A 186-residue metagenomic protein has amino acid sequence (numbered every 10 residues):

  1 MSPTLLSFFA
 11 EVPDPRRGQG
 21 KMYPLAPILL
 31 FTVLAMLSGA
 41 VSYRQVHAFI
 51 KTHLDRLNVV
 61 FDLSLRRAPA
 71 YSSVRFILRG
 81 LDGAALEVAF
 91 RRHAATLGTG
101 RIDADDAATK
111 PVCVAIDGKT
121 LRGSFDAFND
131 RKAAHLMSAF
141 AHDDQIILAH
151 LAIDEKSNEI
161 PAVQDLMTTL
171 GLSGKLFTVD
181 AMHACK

Functional and structural regions predicted by a protein language model:
M1-L30, S72-R75: Basic, short loop/linker segments at the boundary and entry of helix-turn-helix/winged-helix-like folds
F31, V46, A70, V114-K119 (+4 more regions): Short, conserved catalytic/metal-binding motifs centered on acidic residues
S38-S42: Short capping segments at the starts of secondary-structure elements
Y43-D62: DNA-recognition alpha helix
L65-N129: Active-site- or DNA-interface-adjacent structural scaffold in DNA-acting proteins
N129-K175: Electropositive, glycine- and tryptophan-enriched low-complexity nucleic-acid-binding patches
N158, H183-C185: Short acidic loop-to-helix transition motifs that present clustered carboxylates
